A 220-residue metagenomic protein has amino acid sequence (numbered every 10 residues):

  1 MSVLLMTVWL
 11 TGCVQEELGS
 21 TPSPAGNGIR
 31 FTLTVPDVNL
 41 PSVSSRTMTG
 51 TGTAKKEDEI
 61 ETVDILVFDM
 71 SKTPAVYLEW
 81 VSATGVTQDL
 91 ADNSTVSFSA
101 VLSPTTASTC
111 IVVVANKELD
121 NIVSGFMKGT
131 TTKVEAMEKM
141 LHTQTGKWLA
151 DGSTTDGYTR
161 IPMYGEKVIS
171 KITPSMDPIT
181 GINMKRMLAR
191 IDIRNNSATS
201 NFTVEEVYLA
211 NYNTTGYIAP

Functional and structural regions predicted by a protein language model:
M1-G12: Sec-dependent bacterial lipoprotein signal peptides
L10-P220: Sec-type signal peptide cleavage vicinity
